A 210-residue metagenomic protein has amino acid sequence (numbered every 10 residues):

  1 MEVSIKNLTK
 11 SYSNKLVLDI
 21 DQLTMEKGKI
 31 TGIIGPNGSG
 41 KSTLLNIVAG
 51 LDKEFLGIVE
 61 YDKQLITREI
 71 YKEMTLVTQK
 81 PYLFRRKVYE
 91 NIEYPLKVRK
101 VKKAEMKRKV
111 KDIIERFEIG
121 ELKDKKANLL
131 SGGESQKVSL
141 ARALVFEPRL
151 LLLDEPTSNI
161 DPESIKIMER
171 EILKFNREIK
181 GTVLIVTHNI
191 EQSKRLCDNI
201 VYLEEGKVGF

Functional and structural regions predicted by a protein language model:
I34-P36: The feature captures the beta-strand-to-loop junction immediately N-terminal to the Walker
A49: Helix-to-loop junction immediately C-terminal to a conserved catalytic motif
G57-I70: Conserved ABC transporter NBD signature motif
A104-L122: Conserved ABC ATPase "signature" region
K126-L130, E134: Conserved ABC ATPase signature
E147: Conserved catalytic motifs of ABC-family nucleotide-binding domains
L151-D154: Catalytic Walker B motif of ABC-type/P-loop ATPase nucleotide-binding domains
